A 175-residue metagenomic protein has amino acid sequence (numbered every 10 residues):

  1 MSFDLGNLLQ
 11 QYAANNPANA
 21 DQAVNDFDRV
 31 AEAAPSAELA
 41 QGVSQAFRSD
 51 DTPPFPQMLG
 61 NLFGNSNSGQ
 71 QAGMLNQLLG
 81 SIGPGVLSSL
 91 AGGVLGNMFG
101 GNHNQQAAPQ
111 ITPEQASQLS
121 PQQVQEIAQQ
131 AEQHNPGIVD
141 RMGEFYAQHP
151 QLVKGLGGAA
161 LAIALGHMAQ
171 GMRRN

Functional and structural regions predicted by a protein language model:
M1-N175: A structural "flexibility-hinge" signal
